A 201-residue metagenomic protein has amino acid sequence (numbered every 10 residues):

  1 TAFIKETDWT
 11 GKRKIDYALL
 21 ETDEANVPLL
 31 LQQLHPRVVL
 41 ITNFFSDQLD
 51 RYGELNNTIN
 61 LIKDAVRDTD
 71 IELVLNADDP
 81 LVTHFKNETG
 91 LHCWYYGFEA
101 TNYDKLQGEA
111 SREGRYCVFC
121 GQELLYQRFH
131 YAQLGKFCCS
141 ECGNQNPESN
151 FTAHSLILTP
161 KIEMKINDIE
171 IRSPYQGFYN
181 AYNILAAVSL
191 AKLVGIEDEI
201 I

Functional and structural regions predicted by a protein language model:
T1, L73-L75, M164, I201: Generic low-polarity alpha-helical segments
T1-E6, A18: N-terminal phosphate/diphosphate-binding loop that engages ATP/GTP or pyrophosphate donors across diverse enzyme folds
A2, D64, L190-L193: Residues within well-ordered alpha-helical secondary structure of globular protein domains
G11-I15, L19-R128: Flexible active-site lid/hinge loop adjacent to a nucleotide/diphosphate and Mg2+-phosphate binding pocket
W94-I201: Adenine nucleotide phosphate-binding catalytic loops in nucleotide-utilizing enzymes
